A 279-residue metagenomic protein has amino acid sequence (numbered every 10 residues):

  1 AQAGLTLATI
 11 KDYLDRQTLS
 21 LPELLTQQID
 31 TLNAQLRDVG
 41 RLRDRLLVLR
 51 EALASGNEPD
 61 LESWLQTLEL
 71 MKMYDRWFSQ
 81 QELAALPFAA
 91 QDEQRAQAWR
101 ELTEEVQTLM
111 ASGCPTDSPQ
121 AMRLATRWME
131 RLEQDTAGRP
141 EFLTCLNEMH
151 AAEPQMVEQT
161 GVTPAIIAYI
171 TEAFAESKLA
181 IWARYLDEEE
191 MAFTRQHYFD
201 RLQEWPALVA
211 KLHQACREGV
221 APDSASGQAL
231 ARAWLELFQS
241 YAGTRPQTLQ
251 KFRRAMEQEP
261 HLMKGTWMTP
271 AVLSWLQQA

Functional and structural regions predicted by a protein language model:
Q2-A279: Amphipathic alpha-helical "stalk" segments
